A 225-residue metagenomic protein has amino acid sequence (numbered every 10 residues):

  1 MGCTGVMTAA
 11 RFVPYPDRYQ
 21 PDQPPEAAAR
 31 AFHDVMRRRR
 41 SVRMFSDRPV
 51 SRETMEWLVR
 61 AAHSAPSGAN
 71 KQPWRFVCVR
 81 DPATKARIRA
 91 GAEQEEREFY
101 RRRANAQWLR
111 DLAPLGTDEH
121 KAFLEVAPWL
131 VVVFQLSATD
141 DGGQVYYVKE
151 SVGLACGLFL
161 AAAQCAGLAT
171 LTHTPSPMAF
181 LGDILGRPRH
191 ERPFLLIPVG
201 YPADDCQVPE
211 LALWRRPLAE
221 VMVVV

Functional and structural regions predicted by a protein language model:
G2-V42, S46-E56, R80: N-terminal accessory segments that position/regulate proteins before the catalytic core
G5, Q72-V152: Glycine/small-residue-rich phosphate/adenosyl-binding loop
G5-A28, D118, L195-V225: C-terminal helix-cap and adjacent tail motif
M36, L58-A62, I197: Short alpha-helical scaffolding segments that buttress acidic/His motifs in well-ordered protein cores
L58-A62, W129-V131, L136-I184: Small-aliphatic-rich amphipathic alpha-helix that forms the alpha element of a beta-alpha
R60-H63, P114-D118, L181-D183, C206-Q207: Glycine-rich, charged/polar anion/phosphate-binding loops that engage phosphate groups from diverse ligands
H63-N70: Glycine-rich phosphate/pyrophosphate-binding beta-alpha loops
E96-A104, G186-E210: A glycine-rich helix N-cap at a beta->alpha junction
